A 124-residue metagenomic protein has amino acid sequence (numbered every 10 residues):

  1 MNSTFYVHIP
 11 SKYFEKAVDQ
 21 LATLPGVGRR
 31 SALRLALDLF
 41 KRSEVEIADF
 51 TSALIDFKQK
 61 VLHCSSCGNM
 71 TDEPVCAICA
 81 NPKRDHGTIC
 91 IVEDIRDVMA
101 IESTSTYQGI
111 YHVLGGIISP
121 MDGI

Functional and structural regions predicted by a protein language model:
Y6-I9, S31: P-loop/Walker A NTP-binding region and its immediately flanking N-terminal helices in P-loop NTPase folds
H8-F14, T23, A36-I89, D94-V98: Cys/His-rich Zn2+-binding cysteine-cluster or related metal-binding knuckle/ribbon modules and their
A32, N81-I124: Extended interfacial segments that mediate partner engagement and assembly in macromolecular machines
